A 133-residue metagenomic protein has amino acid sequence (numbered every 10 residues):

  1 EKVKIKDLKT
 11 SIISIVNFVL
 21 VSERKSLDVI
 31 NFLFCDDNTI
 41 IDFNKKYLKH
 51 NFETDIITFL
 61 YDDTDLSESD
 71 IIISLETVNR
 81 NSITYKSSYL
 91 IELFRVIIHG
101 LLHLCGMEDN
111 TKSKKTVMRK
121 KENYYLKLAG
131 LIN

Functional and structural regions predicted by a protein language model:
E1-F94, C105-N133: An acidic/histidine-cluster motif and surrounding catalytic segment that typifies divalent-metal-assisted enzyme active
L102: Catalytic acidic motif of RecA-like/P-loop NTPases
